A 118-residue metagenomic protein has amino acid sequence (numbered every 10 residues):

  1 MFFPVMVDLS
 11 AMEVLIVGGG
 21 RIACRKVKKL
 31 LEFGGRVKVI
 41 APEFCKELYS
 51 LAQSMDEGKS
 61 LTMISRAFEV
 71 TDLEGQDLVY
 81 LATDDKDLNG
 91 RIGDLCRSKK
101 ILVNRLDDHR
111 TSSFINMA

Functional and structural regions predicted by a protein language model:
M1-L51: Hydrophobic, well-ordered beta-alpha structural blocks that scaffold small-molecule cofactor pockets
A11, E74-G75: Alpha-helix C-terminal capping/helix-to-coil transition sites in glycosyltransferase folds
V37, M63, L102-V103: Hydrophobic beta-strand scaffold residues
A41, M63-A67, D107: Short loop/edge segments at beta-strand edges and connector loops that shape dinucleotide/nucleotide cofactor-binding
E47-L61: Short, conserved SAM-binding/catalytic segment of Class I S-adenosyl-L-methionine-dependent methyltransferases
E57-T71: Glycine-rich, highly charged phosphate/nucleotide-binding loops
A67, T83-D84: Short glycine-/small-residue-rich Rossmann-like dinucleotide-binding loops
L78-T83, N89-F114: ADP-ribose/adenylate-binding Rossmann-like module
